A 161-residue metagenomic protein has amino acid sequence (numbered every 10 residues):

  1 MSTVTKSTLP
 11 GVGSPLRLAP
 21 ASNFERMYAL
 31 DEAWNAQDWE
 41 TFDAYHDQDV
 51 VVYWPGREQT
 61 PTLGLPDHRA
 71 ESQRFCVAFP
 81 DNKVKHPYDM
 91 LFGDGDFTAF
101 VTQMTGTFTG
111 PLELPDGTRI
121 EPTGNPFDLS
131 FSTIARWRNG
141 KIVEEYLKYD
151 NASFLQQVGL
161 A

Functional and structural regions predicted by a protein language model:
S2-A161: C-terminal and inter-domain tail/linker signature
